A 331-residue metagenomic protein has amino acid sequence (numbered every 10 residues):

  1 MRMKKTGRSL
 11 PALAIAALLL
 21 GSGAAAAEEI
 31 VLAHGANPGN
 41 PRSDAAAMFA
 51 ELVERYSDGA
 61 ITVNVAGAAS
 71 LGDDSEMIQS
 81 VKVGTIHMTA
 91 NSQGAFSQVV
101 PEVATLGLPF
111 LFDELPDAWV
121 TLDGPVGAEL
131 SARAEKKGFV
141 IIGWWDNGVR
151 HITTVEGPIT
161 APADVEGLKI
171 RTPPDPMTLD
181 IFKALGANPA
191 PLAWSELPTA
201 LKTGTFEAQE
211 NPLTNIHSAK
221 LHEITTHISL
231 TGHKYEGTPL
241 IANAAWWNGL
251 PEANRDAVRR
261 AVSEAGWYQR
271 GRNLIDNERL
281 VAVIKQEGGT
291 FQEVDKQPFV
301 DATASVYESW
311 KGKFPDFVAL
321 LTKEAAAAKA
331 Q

Functional and structural regions predicted by a protein language model:
R2-L13: Bacterial N-terminal signal peptides that target proteins for export
A14-L20: Hydrophobic helical h-region of N-terminal Sec-dependent signal peptides in bacterial secretory/periplasmic proteins
I15, E28-D117, P125-A128, A132-Q331: N-terminal secretory/targeting leader peptides
S22-A27: Sec/Tat signal peptide C-region and signal peptidase I cleavage site
